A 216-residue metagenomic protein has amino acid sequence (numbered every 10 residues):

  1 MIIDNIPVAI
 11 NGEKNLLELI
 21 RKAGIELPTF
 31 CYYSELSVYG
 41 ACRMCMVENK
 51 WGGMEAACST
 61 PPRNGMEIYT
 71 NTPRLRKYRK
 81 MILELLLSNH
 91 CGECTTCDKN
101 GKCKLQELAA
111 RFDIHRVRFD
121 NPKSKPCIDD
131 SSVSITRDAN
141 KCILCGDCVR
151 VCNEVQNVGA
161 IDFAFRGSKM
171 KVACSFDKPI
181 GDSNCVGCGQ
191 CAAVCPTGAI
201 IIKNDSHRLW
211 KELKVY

Functional and structural regions predicted by a protein language model:
M1-I2: Bacterial Sec-exported substrate-binding components of ABC uptake systems
I6-N64, P73-Y78: N-terminal cofactor/phosphate-binding cores enriched in small/glycine residues, especially glycine-rich loops such as
R43-M44, K50-G187, A193, A199-Y216: Fe-S ferredoxin-like electron-transfer domains and their immediately adjacent linker/connector regions across
